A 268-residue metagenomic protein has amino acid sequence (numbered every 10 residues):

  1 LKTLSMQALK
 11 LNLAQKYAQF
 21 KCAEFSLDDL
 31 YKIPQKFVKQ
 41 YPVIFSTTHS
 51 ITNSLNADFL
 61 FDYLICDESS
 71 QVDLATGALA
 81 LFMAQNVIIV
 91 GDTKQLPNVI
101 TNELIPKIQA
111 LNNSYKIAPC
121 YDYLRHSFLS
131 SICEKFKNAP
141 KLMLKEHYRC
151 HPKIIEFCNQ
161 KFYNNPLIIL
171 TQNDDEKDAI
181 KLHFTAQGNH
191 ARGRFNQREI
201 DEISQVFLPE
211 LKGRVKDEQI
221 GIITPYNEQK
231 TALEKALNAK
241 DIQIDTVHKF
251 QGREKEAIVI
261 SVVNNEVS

Functional and structural regions predicted by a protein language model:
L1-F61: Conserved helicase NTPase catalytic core signature
H49-C66, S70-S268: Conserved helicase motor core of SF1/SF2 NTP-dependent helicases
